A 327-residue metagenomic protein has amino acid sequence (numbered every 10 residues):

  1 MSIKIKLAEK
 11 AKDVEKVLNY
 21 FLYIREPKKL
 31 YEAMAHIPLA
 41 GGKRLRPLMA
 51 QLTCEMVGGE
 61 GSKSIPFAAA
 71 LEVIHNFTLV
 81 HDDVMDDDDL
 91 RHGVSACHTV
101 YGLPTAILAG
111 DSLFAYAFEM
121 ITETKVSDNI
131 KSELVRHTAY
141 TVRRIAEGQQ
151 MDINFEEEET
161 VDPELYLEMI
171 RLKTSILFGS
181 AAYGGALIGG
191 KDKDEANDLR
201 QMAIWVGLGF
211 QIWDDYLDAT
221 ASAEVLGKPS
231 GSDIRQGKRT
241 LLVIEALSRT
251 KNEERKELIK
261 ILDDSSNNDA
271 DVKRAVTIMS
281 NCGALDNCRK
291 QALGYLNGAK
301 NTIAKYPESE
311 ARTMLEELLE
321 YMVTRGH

Functional and structural regions predicted by a protein language model:
M1-N76, V80, V84-T99, Y140 (+4 more regions): Conserved N-terminal diphosphate/IPP-binding helix and adjacent helical/loop segment of trans-prenyltransferase domains
K4-I5, C282-L293, K300-S309: Short, flexible active-site recognition loops that position polar ligands and cofactors
K6-A8, G61, N129, K193 (+1 more regions): Structural helix-adjacent loops and short alpha-helical linkers that scaffold large soluble proteins
V14, L48, V73-N76, L113-Y116 (+5 more regions): Amphipathic, well-ordered alpha-helical segments in soluble domains
I24, P38-K43, I107-L108, K125-A223: All-alpha helical catalytic cores of prenyl diphosphate-utilizing isoprenoid enzymes
K28-A70, P163-V206, T240-S248, L296-H327: Alpha-helical phosphate/pyrophosphate-handling elements in metalloenzyme active cores
R91-L113, E159-T174, N197-Q201, A223-R249 (+2 more regions): Divalent-cation-assisted or electrostatically stabilized phosphate/pyrophosphate-binding catalytic cores
V100-G102, D111, A115-V126, R136: A glycine/threonine-rich phosphate-anchoring loop and its flanking beta-alpha core in nucleotide/phosphate-binding
